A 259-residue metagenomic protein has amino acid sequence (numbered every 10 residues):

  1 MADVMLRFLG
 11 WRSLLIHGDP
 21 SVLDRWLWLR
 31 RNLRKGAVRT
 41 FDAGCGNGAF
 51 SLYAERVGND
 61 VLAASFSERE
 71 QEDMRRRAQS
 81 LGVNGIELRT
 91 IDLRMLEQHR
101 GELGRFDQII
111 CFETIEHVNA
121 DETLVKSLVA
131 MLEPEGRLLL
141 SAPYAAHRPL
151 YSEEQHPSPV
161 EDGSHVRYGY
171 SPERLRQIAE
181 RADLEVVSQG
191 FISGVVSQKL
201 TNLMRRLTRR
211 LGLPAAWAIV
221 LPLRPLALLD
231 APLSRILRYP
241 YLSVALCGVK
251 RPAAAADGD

Functional and structural regions predicted by a protein language model:
M1-G104, Q108, F112, E122-V125 (+7 more regions): Conserved N-terminal segment of class I S-adenosyl-L-methionine
G10, E154-D162, L203-R209: Short glycine/proline- and charge-enriched loop/turn segments that cap or connect secondary-structure elements
E113-H117: A short His-aromatic
V118-N119, L132-P134: Helix-to-beta-strand junctions that scaffold the AdoMet/dcAdoMet cofactor pocket in Class I SAM-dependent enzymes
N119-T123, L150: Short N-terminal helix/helix-N-cap motif within the alpha/beta-hydrolase-1
S141-V166, Q177: Short, glycine-/aromatic-enriched active-site segment of Class I SAM-dependent methyltransferases
L184-V195: Conserved S-adenosyl-L-methionine
S197-A227: C-terminal helical/coil "lid" or tail adjacent to the Rossmann-like core of SAM-dependent
